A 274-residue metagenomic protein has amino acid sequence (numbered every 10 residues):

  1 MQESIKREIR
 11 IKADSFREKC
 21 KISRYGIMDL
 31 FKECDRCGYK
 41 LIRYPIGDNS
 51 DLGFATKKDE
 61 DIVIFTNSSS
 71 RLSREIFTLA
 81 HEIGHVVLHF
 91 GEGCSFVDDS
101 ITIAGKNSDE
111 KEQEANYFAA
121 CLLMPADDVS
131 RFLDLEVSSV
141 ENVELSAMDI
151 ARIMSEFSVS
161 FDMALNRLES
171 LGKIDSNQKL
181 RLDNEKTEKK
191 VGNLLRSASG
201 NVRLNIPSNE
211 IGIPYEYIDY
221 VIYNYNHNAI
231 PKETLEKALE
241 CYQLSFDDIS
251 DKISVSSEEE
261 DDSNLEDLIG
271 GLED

Functional and structural regions predicted by a protein language model:
M1-D274: Active-site hotspot residues in diverse enzymes, especially metal/ion-binding acidic/histidine motifs
